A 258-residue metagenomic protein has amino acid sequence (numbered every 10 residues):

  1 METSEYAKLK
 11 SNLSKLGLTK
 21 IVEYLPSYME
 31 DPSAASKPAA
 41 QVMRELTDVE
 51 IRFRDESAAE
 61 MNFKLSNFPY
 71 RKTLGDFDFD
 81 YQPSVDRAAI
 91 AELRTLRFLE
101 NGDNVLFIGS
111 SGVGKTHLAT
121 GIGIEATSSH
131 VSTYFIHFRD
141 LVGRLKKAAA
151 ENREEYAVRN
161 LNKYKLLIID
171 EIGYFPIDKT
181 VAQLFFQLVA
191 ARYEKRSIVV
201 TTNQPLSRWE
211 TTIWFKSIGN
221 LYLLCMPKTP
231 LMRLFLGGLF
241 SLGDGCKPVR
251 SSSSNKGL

Functional and structural regions predicted by a protein language model:
S4-K10: Extended, charged alpha-helical coiled-coil/arm scaffolds that mediate oligomerization and mechanical coupling in large
S14, L18-P69: Interdomain "pre-motor" coupling segment immediately N-terminal to P-loop NTPase/helicase cores
L25, L141-K163, I172-K228, R233: Replace "adjacent to P-loop NTPase cores in ATP/GTP-dependent enzymes" with "adjacent to NTP-binding cores
R54-F107: Extended interfacial segments that mediate partner engagement and assembly in macromolecular machines
V85-K163, T212, S217: Conserved P-loop
L223, L236, S241-L242: Short hydrophobic targeting helices and cationic amphipathic motifs that mediate membrane/organellar targeting
L242-L258: N-terminal, intrinsically disordered charge-dense segments
